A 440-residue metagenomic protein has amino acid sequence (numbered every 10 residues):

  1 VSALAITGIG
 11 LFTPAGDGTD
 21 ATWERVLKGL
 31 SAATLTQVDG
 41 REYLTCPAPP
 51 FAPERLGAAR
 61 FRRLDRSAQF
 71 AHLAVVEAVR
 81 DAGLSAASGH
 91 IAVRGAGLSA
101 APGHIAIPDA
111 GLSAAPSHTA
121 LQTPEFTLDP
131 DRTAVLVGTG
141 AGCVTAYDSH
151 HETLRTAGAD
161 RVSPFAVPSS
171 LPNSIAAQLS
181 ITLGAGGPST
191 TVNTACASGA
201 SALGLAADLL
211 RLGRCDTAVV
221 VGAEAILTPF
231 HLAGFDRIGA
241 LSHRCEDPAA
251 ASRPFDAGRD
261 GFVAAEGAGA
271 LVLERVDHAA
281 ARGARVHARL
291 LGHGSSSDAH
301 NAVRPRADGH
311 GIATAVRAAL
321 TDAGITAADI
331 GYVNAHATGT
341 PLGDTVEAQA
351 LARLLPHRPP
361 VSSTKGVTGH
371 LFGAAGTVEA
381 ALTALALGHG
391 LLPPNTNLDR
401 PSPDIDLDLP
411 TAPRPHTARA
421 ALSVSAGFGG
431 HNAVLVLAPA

Functional and structural regions predicted by a protein language model:
V1-R60, A82, T139, D277-R289 (+2 more regions): ACP-dependent fatty acid/polyketide chain-elongation machinery
S2, R55-R63, A157-F165, S169 (+7 more regions): Cysteine-centered functional microenvironments
A3-T7, F12, T34-L35, E246-A323 (+1 more regions): Condensing-enzyme catalytic core mediating Claisen C-C bond formation in acyl metabolism
A5-I6, L27-T194, A223-H231, A327-G343: Conserved beta-ketoacyl condensing-enzyme motif
D20-E24, D148-A159, L209-R211, L232-C245 (+3 more regions): A glycine- and small-aliphatic-rich helix-loop capping segment at beta-alpha/alpha-beta transitions that lines
A71-G83, P172-I175, S180-L183, S189-E224 (+5 more regions): Active-site-proximal alpha-helical scaffold in enzymes
A146, A225-S252, A270, S295-T314 (+2 more regions): Active-site-adjacent elements of ketosynthase-type condensing enzymes
R155-S163, G204, D208, L212 (+2 more regions): Glycine-/small-residue-rich "gating" segment that lines the acyl/pantetheine channel and substrate pocket
